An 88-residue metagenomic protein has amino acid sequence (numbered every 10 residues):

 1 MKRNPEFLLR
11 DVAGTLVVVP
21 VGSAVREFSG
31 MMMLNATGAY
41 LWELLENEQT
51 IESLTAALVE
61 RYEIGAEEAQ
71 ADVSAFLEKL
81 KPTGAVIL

Functional and structural regions predicted by a protein language model:
M1-A39, E43-E46: Acidic, low-complexity/disordered tracts enriched in E/D and polar residues
G30-L88: Long, charge-rich, low-complexity alpha-helical segments
